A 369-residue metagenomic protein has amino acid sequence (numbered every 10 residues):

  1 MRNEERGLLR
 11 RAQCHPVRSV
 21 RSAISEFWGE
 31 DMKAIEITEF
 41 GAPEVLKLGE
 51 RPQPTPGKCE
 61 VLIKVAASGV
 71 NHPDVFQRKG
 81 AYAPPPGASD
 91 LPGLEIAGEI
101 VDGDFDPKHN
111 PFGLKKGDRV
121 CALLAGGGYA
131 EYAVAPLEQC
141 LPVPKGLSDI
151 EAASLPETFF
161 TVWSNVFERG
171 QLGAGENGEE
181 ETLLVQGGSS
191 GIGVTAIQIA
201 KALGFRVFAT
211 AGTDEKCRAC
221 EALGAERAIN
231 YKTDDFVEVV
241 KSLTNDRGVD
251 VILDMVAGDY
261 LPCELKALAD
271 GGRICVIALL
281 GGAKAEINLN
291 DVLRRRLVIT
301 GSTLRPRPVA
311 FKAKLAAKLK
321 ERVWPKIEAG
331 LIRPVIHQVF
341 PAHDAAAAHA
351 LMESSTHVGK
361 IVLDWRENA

Functional and structural regions predicted by a protein language model:
R21-D31: Short, Lys/Arg-enriched N-terminal segments with co-localized hydrophobic residues within the first ~10-30 amino acids
P52-G69, A81-G127: Glycine-rich beta-strand-centered segment in the early N-terminal region that forms part of a ligand/cofactor-binding
G87, L94, D106-H109, R119-G187: NAD(P)H dinucleotide-binding glycine-rich loop of Rossmann-like/cofactor-binding domains, especially the beta1-alpha1
L155, F159-T233: Mid-domain Rossmann-like dinucleotide-binding core that forms the NAD(H)/NADP(H) cofactor-binding site
F236-D246: Short amphipathic alpha-helix with an adjacent loop that forms part of the alpha/beta core around
D259-I332, D364-A369: Glycine-rich phosphate-binding loop and adjacent beta-alpha segment of Rossmann(oid) nucleotide-cofactor-binding
W324, A329-Q338, A346-A369: C-terminal capping/lid region of NAD(P)-dependent oxidoreductase domains
